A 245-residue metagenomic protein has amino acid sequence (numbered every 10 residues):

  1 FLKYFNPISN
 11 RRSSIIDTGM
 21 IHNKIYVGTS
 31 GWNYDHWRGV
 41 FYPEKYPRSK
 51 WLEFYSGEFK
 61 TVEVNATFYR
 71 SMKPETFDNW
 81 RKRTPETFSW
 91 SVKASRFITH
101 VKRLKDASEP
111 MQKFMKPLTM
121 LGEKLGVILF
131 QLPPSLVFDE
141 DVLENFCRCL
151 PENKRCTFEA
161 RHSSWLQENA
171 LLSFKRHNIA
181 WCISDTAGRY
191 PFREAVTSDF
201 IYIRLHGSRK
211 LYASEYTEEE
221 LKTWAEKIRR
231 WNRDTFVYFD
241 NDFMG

Functional and structural regions predicted by a protein language model:
F1, F5-T18: Short, basic, low-complexity termini and linkers enriched in Ser/Thr/Gly/Pro that act as targeting/leader peptides
D17-G245: Residues lining hydrophobic/aromatic ligand-binding pockets adjacent to catalytic sites
